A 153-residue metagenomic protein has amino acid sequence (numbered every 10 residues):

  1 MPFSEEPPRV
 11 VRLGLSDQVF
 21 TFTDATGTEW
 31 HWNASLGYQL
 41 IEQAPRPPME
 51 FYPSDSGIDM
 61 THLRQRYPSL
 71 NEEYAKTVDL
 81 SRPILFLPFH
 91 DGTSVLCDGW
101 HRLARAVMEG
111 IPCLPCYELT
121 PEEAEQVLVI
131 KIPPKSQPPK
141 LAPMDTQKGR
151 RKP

Functional and structural regions predicted by a protein language model:
M1-Q65: Glycine-rich short-loop/terminal segments
S4, R9-V10, P47-E50, D55 (+5 more regions): Intrinsically disordered, low-complexity segments enriched in proline/serine/threonine
V10, L80-P134: A short, basic-hydrophobic beta/loop patch
N33-S35, T77, L103: Enriched - but not universal
L40-C97, V107: Short alpha-helix boundary/capping and kink motifs at helix termini
P121-P153: Amphipathic, charge-rich alpha-helical segments that serve as recognition/docking helices
